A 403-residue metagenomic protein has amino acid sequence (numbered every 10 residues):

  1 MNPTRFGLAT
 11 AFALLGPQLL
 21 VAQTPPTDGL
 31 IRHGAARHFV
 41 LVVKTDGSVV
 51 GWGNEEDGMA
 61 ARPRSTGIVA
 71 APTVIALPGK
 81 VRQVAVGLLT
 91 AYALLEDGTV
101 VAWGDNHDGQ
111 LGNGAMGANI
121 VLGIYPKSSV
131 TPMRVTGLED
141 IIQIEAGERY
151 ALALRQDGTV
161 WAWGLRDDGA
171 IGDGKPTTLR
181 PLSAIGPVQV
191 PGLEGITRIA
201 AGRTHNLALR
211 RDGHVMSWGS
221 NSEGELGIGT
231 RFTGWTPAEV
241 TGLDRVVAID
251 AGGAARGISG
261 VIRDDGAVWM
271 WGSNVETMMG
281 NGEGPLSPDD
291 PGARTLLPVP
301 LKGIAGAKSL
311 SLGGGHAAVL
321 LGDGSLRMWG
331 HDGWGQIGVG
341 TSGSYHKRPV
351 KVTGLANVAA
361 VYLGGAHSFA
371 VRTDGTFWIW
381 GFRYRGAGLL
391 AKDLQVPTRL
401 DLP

Functional and structural regions predicted by a protein language model:
M1-R5: Positively charged n-region of N-terminal signal peptides that target proteins for export
F6-L8, L20-P403: Eukaryote-biased RCC1-like beta-propeller repeat architecture
F12-L20: Hydrophobic h-region of N-terminal signal peptides that target proteins for export in Gram-negative bacteria
